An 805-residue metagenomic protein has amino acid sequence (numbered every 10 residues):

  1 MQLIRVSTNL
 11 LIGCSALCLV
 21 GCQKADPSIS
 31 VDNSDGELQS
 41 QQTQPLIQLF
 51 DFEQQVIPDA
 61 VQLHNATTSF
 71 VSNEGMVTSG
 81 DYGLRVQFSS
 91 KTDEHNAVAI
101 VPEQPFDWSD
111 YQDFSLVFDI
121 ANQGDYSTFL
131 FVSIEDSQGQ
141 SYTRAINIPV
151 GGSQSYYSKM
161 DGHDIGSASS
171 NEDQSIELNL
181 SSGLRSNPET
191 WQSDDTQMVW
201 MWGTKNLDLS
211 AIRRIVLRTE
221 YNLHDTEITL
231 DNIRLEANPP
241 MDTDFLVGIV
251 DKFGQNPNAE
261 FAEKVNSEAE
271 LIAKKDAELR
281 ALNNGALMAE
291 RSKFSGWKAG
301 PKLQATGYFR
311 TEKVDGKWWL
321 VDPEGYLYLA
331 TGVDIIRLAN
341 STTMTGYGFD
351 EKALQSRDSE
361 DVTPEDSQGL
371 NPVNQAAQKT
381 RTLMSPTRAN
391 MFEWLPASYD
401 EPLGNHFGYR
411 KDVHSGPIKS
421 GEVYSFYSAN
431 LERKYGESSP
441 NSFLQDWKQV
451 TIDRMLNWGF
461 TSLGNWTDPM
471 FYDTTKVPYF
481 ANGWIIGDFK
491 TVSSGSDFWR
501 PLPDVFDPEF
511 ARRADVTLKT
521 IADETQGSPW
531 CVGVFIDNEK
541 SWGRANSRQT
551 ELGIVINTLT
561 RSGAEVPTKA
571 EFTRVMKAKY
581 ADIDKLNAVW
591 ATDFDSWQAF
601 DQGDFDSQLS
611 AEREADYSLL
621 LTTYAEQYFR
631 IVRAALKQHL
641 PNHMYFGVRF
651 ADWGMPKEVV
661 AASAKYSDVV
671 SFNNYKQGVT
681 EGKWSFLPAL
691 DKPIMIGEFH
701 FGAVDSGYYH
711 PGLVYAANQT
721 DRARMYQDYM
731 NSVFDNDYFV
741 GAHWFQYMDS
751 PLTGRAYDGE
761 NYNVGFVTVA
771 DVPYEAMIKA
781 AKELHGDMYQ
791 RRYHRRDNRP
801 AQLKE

Functional and structural regions predicted by a protein language model:
S72-N96: Short carbohydrate-recognition loop motifs
F88-W202, T226: Extracellular ligand-binding interfaces
F261-K264, E268-Y472, V492-G527, A615-L619: Active-site-adjacent substrate/metal-binding segments within catalytic domains of carbohydrate-active enzymes
P323, E351, Q355-N441, L502 (+2 more regions): Polysaccharide-binding and catalytic clefts of secreted carbohydrate-active enzymes
Y424-F426, L431, T491-P503, G603-S618 (+3 more regions): Active-site clefts of carbohydrate-active enzymes
P529-G533, D537-E539, F699, S706 (+1 more regions): Substrate-binding cleft of secreted/luminal carbohydrate-active enzymes
T550-A570, F745-E805: Aromatic-rich peripheral "rim/lid" segments of glycoside hydrolase catalytic domains that contact and position glycan
L619-A634, Q638-G712, Q727-F734: Glycoside hydrolase catalytic-domain groove-lining segments
